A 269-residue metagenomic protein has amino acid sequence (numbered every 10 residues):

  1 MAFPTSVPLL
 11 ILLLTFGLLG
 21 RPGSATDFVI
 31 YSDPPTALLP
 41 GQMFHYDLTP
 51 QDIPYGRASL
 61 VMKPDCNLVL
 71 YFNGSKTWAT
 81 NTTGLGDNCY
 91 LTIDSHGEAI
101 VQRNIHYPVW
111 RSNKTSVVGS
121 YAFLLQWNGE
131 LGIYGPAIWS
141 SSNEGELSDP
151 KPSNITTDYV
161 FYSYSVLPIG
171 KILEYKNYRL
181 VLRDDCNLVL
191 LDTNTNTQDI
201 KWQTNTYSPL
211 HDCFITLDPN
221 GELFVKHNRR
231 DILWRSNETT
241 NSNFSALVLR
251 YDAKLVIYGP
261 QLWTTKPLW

Functional and structural regions predicted by a protein language model:
A2-W269: Beta-rich ligand-binding surfaces for carbohydrates and other polyanions
